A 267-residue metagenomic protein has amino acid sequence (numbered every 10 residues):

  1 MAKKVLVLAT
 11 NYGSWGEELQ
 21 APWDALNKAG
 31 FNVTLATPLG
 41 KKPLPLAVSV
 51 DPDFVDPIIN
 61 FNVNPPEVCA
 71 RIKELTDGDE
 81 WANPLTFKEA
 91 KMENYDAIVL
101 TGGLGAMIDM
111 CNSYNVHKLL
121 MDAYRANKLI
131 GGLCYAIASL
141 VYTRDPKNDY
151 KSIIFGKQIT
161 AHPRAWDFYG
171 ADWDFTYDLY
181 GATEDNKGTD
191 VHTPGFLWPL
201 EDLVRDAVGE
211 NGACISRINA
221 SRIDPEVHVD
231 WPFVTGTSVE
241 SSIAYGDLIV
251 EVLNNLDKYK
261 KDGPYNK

Functional and structural regions predicted by a protein language model:
M1-A126, S139-K267: Extended, subdomain-level signal for the structured scaffold at the beginning of enzyme domains
L129-I130: Glycine- and acidic-residue-rich phosphate-binding/metal-coordinating active-site segment common to enzymes that handle
L133-I137: Short, thiol/selenol-centered motifs that function as redox-active sites or metal-ligating centers
